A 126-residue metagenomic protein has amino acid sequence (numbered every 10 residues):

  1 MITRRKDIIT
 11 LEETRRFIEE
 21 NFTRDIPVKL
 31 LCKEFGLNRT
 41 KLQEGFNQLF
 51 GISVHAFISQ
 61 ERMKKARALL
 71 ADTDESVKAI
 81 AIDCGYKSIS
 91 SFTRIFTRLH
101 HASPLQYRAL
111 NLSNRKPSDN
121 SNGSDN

Functional and structural regions predicted by a protein language model:
M1-L11, I18: Accessory, usually C-terminal, subdomains that scaffold auxiliary metal cofactors
I2-K6, C32, V54-H55: Short, contiguous acidic/charged loop-to-helix segments that flank catalytic cores in large enzymes
I2-T3, E13, G36, G85: Charge-rich, acidic-biased intrinsically disordered regions
E12-E20, D25, K29, Q48-K87 (+1 more regions): Terminal helix-turn-helix DNA-binding modules in bacterial transcription factors
L30-R39, Q43: Helix-turn-helix
N38, S53, S76, K87 (+1 more regions): Short coil/turn motifs that cap or connect alpha-helices
K41-L42, F46, S91-F92, F96: Short hydrophobic/aromatic patch on the recognition helix
